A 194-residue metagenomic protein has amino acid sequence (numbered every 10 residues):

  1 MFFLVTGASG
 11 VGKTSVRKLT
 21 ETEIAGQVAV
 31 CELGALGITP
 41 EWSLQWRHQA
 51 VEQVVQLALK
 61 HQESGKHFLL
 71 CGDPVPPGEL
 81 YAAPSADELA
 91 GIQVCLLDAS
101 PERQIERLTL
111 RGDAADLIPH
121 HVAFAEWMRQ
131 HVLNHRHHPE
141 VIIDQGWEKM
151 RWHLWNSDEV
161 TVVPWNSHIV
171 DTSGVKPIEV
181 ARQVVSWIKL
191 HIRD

Functional and structural regions predicted by a protein language model:
V5: Hydrophobic anchor at the beta1->P-loop junction of P-loop NTPases
A8: P-loop (Walker A) phosphate-binding loop of NTP-binding proteins
V11: ATP-binding Walker
T14-K60: Conserved substrate/cofactor phosphate-moiety recognition/catalytic segment in nucleotide-dependent phosphotransferases
E63-G72, Q93: Loop/turn-to-beta-strand initiation segments
E88-R111, V170: Conserved phosphate-donor/acceptor-positioning beta-strand/loop module used by diverse small-molecule
L110-A115, W187: Conserved AAA+ ATPase "sensor/coupling" helix adjacent to the nucleotide-binding pocket
A114-I178: Small-molecule kinase domains that catalyze NTP-dependent phosphoryl transfer to phosphate-bearing small molecules
